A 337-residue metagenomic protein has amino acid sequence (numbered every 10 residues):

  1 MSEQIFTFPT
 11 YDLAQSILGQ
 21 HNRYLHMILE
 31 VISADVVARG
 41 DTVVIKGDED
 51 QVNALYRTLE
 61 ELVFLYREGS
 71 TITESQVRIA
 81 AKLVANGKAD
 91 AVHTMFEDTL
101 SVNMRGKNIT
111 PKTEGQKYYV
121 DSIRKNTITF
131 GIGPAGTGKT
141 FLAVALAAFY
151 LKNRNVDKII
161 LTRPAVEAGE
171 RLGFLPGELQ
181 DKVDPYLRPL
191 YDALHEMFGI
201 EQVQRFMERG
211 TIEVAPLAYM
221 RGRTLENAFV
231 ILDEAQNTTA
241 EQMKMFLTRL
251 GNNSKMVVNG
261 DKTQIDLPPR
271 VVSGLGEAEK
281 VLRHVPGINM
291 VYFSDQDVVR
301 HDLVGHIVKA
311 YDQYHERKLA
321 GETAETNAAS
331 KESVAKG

Functional and structural regions predicted by a protein language model:
M1-Q15: Short glycine-/aliphatic-rich beta-strand segments at the starts of folded cytosolic domains
L13-I32: Short amphipathic alpha-helix segments
I17, L55-T58, M243: Hydrophobic side chains in well-ordered alpha-helices
L18, A38-R39, L319: A positional/architectural concept
I32-D35, M290-V291: A short linear hydrophobic-aromatic micro-motif
V37-F96: Interdomain "pre-motor" coupling segment immediately N-terminal to P-loop NTPase/helicase cores
T42, M104-L232, Q236-G337: Conserved helicase motor core of SF1/SF2 NTP-dependent helicases
A85-K107, P111-E114: Conserved loop-to-helix interface motifs that mediate assembly, gating, or partner/ligand docking in ancient ring
